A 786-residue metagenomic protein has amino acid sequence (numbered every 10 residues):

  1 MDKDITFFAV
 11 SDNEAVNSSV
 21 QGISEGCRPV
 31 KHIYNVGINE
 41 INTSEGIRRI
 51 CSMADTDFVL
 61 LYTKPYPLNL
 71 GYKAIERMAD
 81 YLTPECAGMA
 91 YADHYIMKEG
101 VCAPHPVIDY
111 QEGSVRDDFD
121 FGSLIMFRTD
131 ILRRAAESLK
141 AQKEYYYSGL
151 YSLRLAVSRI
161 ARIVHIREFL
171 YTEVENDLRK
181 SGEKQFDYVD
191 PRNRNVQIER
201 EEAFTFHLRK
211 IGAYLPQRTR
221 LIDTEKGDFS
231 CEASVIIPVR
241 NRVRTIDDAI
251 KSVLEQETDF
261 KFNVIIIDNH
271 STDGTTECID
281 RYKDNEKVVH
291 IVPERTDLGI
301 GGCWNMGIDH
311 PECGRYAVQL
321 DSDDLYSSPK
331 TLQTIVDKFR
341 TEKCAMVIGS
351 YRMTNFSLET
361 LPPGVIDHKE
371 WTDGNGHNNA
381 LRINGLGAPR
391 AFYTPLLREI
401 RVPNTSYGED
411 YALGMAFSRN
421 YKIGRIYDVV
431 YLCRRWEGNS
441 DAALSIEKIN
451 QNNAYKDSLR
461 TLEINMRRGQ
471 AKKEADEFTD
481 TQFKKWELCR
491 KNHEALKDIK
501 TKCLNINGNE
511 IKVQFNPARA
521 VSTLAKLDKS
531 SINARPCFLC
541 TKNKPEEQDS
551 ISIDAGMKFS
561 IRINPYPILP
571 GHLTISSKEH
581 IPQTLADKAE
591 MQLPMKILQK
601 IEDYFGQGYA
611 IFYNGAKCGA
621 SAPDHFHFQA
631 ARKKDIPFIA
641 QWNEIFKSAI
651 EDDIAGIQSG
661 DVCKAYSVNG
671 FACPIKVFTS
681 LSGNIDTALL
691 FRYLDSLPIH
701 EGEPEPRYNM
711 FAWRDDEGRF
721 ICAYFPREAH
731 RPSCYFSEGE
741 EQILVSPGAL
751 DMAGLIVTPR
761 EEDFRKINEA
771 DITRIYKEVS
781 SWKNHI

Functional and structural regions predicted by a protein language model:
N13-V16, I38-E40, P67, D268-E277 (+2 more regions): A conserved acidic beta->alpha catalytic loop
Q21-V30, K251-K261: Short, acidic, metal-binding catalytic loop of nucleotide-sugar glycosyltransferases
E40-M53, E294-E312: Glycine-rich, basic loop-to-helix element that forms the pyrophosphate-binding segment of sugar-nucleotide handling
D55-N69, G314-L325: Short beta-strand-to-loop acidic/aromatic patch adjacent to the donor-nucleotide binding site
P67, Y72-P104, K330-P363: Conserved donor NDP-sugar-binding/catalytic core segment of glycosyltransferases
A103-F127, E370-A391: A recurrent flexible, glycine/aromatic-enriched loop bordering the glycosyltransferase active site that acts as
K143-L153, S406-L413: Acidic donor-binding loop at a coil-to-helix junction in glycosyltransferase catalytic cores that engages
A471-Q592, K633-I786: Active-site microenvironments that recognize anionic phosphate/pyrophosphate groups
